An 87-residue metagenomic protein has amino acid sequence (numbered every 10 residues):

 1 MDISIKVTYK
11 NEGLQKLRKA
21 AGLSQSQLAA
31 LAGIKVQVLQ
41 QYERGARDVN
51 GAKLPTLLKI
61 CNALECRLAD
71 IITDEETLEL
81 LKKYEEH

Functional and structural regions predicted by a protein language model:
M1-A20: A short, Lys/Arg-rich alpha-helix, primarily the initiator
D2-S4, I72-H87: Short, charged recognition helix plus adjacent turn of helix-turn-helix-like nucleic-acid-binding domains
L14, L28-A29, L39-Y42, I71: Conserved hydrophobic/aromatic packing and binding residues within compact polymer-binding modules
K19, A30, N62: Alpha-helical residues within the helix-turn-helix
S24, K35-V38, K53, R67: Short coil turns linking two alpha-helices in DNA-binding domains
I34-N50: Recognition helix of helix-turn-helix/homeodomain-like DNA-binding domains that insert into the DNA major groove
L54-D70: DNA major-groove recognition helix of helix-turn-helix/homeodomain DNA-binding modules
